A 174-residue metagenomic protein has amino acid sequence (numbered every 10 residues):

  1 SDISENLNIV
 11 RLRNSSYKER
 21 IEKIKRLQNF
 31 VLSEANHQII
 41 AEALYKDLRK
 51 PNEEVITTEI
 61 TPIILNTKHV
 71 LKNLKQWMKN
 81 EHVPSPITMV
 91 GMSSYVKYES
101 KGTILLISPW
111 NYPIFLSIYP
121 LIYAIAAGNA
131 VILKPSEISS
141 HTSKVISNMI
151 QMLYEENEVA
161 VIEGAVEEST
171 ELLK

Functional and structural regions predicted by a protein language model:
S1-Y95: N-terminal Rossmann-like NAD(P)+-binding subdomain of aldehyde/semialdehyde dehydrogenases
I87-K174: Rossmann-like NAD(P) dinucleotide-binding subdomain of oxidoreductase/dehydrogenase enzymes
